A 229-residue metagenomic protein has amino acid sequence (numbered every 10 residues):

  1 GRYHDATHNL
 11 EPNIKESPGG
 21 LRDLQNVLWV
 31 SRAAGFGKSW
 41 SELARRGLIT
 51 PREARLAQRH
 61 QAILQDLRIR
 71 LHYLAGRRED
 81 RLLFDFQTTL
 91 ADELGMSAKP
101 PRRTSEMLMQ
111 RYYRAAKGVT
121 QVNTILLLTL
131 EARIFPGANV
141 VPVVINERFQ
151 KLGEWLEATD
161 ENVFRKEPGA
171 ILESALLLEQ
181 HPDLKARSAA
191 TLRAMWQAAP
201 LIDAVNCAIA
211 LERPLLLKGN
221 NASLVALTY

Functional and structural regions predicted by a protein language model:
G1-Y229: Non-catalytic interface/linker regions that flank or bridge core catalytic/transmembrane domains
